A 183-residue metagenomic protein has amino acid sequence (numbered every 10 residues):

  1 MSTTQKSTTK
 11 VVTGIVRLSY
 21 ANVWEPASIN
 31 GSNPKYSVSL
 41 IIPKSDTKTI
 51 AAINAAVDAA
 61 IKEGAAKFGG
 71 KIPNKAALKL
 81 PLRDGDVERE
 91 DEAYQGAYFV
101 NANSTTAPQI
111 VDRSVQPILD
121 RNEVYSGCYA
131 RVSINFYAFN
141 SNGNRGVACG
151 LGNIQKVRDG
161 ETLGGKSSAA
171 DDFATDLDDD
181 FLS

Functional and structural regions predicted by a protein language model:
M1-F99: OB-fold ssDNA-binding interfaces and closely related basic DNA-contact patches used across DNA replication/repair
M1-T9, G160-S183: Acidic, gly/ser/pro-rich intrinsically disordered tails
A21, T105-T106, N135-Y137: Generic short beta-strand segments
S39-I41, N101-N103, S133-N135, Q155: Residue-level recognition of well-ordered beta-strand positions that form the cores of beta-sheet-rich folds across
N54-A59, S114-P117, G165-D176: Short intrinsically disordered coil segments
L80-L119, V124: Short acidic, low-complexity segments enriched in Ser/Thr/Gly/Pro
S114-A130, Y137-V147: Exposed beta-sheet edge/beta-hairpin loop segments within beta-rich domains
S141-E161: OB-fold/S1-family single-stranded nucleic acid-binding modules
